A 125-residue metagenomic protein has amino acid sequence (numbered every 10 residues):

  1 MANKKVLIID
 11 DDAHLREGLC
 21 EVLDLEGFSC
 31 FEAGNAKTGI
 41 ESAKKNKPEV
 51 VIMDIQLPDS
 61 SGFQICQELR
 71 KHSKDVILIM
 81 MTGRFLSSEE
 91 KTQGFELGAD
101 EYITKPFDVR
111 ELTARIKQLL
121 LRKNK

Functional and structural regions predicted by a protein language model:
A13-F31: Two-component/phosphorelay signaling modules centered on CheY-like receiver
N35-T38, S61-Q64: Acidic catalytic/metal-coordinating carboxylates
K44-N46, E68-D75, L97: Conserved phosphotransfer cores of two-component systems
D54: Active-site residues of response regulator receiver
Q64, F85-E101: Alpha4 helix (beta4-alpha4-beta5 surface) of REC/receiver domains from two-component response regulators
M81-T82: Hydrophobic/aromatic residues positioned on beta-strands within the core alpha/beta folds
F107-K117: C-terminal output helix
K117-K125: The C-terminal output helix
